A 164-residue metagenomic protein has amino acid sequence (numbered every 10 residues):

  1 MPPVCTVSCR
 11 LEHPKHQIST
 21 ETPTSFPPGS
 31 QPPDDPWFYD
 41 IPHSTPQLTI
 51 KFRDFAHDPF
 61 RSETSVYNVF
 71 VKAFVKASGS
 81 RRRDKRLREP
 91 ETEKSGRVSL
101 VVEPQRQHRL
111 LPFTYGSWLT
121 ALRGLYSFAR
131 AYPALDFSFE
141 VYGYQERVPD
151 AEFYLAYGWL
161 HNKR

Functional and structural regions predicted by a protein language model:
M1-R61: N-terminal prepro-regions of secreted/extracellular proteins
P36-S44, R81-E103: Short edge beta-strands and adjacent turn/loop segments
F38, Q47-K51, S99-V101, S138 (+1 more regions): Ser/Thr- (and often Asn-) enriched beta-sheet segments in non-cytosolic proteins
R53-H57, E103-R109, W159-L160, R164: Secondary-structure transition/turn motif
A56-E63, R106-T114, R147-A151: Short, surface-exposed beta-strand/loop "edge" segments at domain boundaries and coil↔beta transitions
E63-S78, T114-Y126: Well-ordered, non-membrane alpha-helical segments in soluble/globular domains
V102-F137: Acidic, glycine-rich flexible loop segments
D136-R164: Active-site or metal-binding loop neighborhoods of secreted/extracellular toxin and effector enzymes
